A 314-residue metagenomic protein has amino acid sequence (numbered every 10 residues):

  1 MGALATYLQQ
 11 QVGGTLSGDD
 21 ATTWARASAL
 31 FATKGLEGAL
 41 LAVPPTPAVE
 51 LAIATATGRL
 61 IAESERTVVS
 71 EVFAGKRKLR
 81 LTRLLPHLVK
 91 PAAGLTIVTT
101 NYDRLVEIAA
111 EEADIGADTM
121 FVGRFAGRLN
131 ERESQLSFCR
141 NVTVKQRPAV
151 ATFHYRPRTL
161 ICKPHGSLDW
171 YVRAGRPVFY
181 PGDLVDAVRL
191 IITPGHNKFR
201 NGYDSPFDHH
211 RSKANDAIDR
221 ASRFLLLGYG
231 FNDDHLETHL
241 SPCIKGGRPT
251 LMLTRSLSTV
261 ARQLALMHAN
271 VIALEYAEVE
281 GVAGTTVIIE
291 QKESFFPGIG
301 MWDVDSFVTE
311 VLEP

Functional and structural regions predicted by a protein language model:
M1-A110, D114-A117: Gly/serine-rich nucleotide phosphate-binding loop at the start of the catalytic core of nucleotide/ADP-ribose-handling
L4, T15, R200-N201, S205 (+1 more regions): SIR2/sirtuin-family catalytic core signature
I97-T99, K163, L226, M252: Structural beta-sheet core signal
T100-D103, G166, Y229: Short, well-ordered beta-to-alpha junction loops that form the rim of enzyme active sites and present histidine/acidic
V106-I108, R147, W170-A174, A261: Short helix/loop capping segments that flank catalytic or ligand/cofactor-binding pockets
A113-A126, G228: A short alpha->loop->secondary-structure connector
A126-F138, M252-Q263: Short, flexible loop segments at boundaries between secondary-structure elements
G175-N215: Flexible internal linker/loop segments at domain or repeat junctions
